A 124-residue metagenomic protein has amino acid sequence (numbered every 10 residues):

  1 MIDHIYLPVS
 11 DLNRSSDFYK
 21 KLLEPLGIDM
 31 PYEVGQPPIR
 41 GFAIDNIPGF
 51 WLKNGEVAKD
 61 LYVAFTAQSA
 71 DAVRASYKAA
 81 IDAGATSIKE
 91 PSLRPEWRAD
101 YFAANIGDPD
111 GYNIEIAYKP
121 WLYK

Functional and structural regions predicted by a protein language model:
M1-S16, V63, P120-K124: N-terminal beta-strand motif that seeds the catalytic metal site of vicinal oxygen chelate
Y6-P48: Core segments of cupin and vicinal oxygen chelate
S10-N13, F65-D110: Vicinal oxygen chelate
G27-D29, W51, S87-P91: A short linear hydrophobic-aromatic micro-motif
D29-Y32, S92-R94, A117-Y123: Conserved catalytic-core motifs of GNAT/GCN5-like acyltransferases
P38-R40, L61, D100-A104: Short beta-strand micro-motifs in enzyme catalytic cores
R40-D82: Long, continuous compositionally biased terminal/linker segments
N113: Glycine-rich acetyl-CoA-binding "A-motif" of GNAT/NAT acetyltransferases
